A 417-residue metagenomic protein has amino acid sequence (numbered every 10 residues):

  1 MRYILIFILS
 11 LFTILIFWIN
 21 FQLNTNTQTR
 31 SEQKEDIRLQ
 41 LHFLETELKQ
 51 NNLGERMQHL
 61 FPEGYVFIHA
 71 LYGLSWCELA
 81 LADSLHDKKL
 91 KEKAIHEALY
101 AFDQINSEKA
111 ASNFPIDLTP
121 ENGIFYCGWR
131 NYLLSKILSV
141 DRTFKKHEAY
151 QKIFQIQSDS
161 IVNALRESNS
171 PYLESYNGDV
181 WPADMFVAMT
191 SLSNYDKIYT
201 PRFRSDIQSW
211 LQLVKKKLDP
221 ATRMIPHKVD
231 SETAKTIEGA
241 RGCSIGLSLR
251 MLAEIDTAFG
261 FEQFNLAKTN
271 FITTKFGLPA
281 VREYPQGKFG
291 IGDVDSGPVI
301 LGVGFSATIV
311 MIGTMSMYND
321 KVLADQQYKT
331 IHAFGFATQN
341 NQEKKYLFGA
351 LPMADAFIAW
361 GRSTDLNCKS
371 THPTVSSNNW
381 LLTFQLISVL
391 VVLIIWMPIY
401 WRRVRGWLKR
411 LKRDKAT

Functional and structural regions predicted by a protein language model:
R2-F21, V389-W396: Hydrophobic membrane-insertion alpha-helices, especially the h-region of bacterial N-terminal signal peptides
F12-E78, H96-A110, K145-A149, Q155-V162 (+3 more regions): Low-complexity, Ser/Thr/Pro/Gly-enriched N-terminal "stalk/linker" regions
L15, G64-A80, N122-S139, V180-D196 (+4 more regions): Well-ordered alpha-helical segments within folded domains of soluble proteins
Q22-R38, L79-A98, I137-Q155, D196-Q208 (+3 more regions): Structural helix-adjacent loops and short alpha-helical linkers that scaffold large soluble proteins
T29-E35, Q50-Y65, A111, G260-R413: CBM-like carbohydrate-recognition segments
F61-G64, I68-A70, L74-F186: Extended ligand-binding groove/face enriched in aromatic
D83, K109, D141, L165-S168 (+4 more regions): Alpha-helical junction/boundary sensor with strong preference for TPR arrays
F125, A149, S168, G178-S306: Extended ligand-binding clefts on enzyme/binding-domain cores
